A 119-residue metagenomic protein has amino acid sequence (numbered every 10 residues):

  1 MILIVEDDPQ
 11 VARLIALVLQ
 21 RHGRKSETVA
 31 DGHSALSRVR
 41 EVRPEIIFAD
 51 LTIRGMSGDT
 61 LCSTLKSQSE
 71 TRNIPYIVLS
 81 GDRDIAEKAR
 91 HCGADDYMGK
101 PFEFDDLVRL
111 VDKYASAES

Functional and structural regions predicted by a protein language model:
E6, S80: Conserved acidic carboxylate
A12, R54, R72: The feature encodes the CheY-like receiver
R13-R21: Charged docking surfaces used in two-component/phosphorelay signaling
G23-D31, R38: Short hydrophobic/Thr-rich beta-strand motif most characteristic of the beta2 strand and flanking loop of CheY-like
D31-S34, S57-L61: Acidic catalytic/metal-coordinating carboxylates
V42-F48, I53: Active-site beta3 strand of CheY-like receiver
D59-R72: Short amphipathic alpha-helix used as the core "switch/output" element in two-component signaling
T60, D82-M98, R109, K113: Alpha4 helix (beta4-alpha4-beta5 surface) of REC/receiver domains from two-component response regulators
